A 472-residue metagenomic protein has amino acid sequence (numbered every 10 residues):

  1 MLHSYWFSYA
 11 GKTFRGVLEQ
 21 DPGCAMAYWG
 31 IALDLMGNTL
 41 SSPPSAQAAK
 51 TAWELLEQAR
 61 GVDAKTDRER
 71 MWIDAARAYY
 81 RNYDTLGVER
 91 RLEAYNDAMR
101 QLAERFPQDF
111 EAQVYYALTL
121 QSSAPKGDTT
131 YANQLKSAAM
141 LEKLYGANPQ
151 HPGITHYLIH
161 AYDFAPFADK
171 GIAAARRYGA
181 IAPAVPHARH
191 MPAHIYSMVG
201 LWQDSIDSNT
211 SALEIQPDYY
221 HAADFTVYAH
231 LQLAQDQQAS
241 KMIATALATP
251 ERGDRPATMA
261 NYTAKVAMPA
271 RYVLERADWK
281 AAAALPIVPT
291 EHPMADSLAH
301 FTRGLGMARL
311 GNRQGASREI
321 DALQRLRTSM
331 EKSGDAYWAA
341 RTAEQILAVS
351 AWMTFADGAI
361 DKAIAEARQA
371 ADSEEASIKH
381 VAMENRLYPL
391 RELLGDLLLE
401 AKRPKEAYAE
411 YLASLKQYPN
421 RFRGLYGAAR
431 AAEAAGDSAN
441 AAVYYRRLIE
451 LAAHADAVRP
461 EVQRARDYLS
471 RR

Functional and structural regions predicted by a protein language model:
M1, L35, A78, L120 (+8 more regions): Residue at a conserved register position within TPR or TPR-like alpha-solenoid repeats
V17-E19, R105, Y145-A147, R177-A184 (+7 more regions): Solenoid-like repeat scaffolds
A25, A32, M36, P44-A64 (+7 more regions): TPR/TPR-like (Sel1-like) alpha-helical repeat modules
A25-N38, A64-T85, Q108-K126, N148-H160 (+7 more regions): Amphipathic alpha-helical repeat scaffolds of TPR domains
M26-G30, V114, H156-Y157, H187-M191 (+7 more regions): Alpha-solenoid helical repeat scaffolds
A32, M36-P43, Y80-G87, A117-T129 (+11 more regions): Short coil/turn linking the two alpha-helices of tandem helical-hairpin repeats
